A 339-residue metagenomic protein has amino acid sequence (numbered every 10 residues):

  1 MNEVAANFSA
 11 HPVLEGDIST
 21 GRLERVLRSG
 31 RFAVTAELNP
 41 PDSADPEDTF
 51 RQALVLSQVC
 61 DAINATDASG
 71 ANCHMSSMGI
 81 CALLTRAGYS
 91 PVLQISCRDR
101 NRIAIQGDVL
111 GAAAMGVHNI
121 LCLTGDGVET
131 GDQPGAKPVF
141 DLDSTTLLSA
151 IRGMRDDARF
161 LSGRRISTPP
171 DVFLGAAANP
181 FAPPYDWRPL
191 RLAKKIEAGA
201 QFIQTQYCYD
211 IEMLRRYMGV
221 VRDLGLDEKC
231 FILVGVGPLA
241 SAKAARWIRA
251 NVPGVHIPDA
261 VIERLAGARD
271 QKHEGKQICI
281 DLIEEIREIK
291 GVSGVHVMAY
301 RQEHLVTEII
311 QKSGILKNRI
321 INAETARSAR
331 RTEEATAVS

Functional and structural regions predicted by a protein language model:
N2-N39, S43, R51, R159-D171 (+3 more regions): N-terminal amphipathic alpha-helix/helix-capping segment at the start of soluble metabolic enzymes
P12-V13, P138-S167, A177-A182, L224-L282 (+1 more regions): Active-site pocket-lining/capping segments in soluble small-molecule metabolic enzymes
D17-L23, E47-V55, A71-Y89: Glycine-rich, positively charged N-terminal anion/phosphate-binding segment
A33-D48, S69, P91-I103, V172-W187 (+1 more regions): Active-site mouth loops of central-metabolism enzymes
E37, I63, A112, K195 (+3 more regions): Conserved, mostly hydrophobic/aromatic
D45-E47, A71-L83, N101-G107, G127-L147 (+6 more regions): Active-site-adjacent beta->alpha loops and helix N-cap segments on the catalytic face of soluble alpha/beta enzymes
C97-M115: Glycine-rich anion/phosphate-binding loops
E324-E334: Short, low-complexity, charge-dense intrinsically disordered segments
